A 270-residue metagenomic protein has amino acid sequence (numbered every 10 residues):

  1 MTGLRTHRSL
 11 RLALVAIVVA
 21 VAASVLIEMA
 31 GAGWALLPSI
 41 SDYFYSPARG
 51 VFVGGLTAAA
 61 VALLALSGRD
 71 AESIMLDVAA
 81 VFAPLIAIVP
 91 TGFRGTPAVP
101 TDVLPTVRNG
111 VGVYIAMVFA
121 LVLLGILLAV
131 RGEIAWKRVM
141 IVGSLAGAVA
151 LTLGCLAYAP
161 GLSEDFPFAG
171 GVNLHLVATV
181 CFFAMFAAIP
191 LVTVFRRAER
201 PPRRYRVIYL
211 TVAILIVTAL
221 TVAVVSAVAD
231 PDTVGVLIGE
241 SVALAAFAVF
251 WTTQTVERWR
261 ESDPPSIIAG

Functional and structural regions predicted by a protein language model:
T2-A16, E72-M75, V130-A150, G171-H175 (+1 more regions): Cytoplasm-facing juxtamembrane segments at the starts of transmembrane helices in multi-pass membrane proteins
V15, V53, T57, L76 (+5 more regions): Residues within membrane-spanning alpha-helices of integral membrane proteins, especially the hydrophobic core/packing
I17-W34: Alpha-helical transmembrane segments of multi-pass membrane proteins
G33-Y45, V103-P105, G170: Short juxtamembrane and helix-loop transition motifs at transmembrane-helix boundaries in membrane proteins
Y43-F93: Long, hydrophobic/aromatic-enriched structural stretches that serve as scaffold segments
R49-L63, Y114-I126, C181-L191, A243-Q254: Hydrophobic cores of alpha-helical transmembrane segments in multi-pass inner/ER membrane proteins, independent
I88-F195: Membrane-proximal helix-loop-helix units in multi-pass membrane proteins
M185-G270: C-terminal transmembrane-bundle signature of multipass membrane proteins, characterized by strong activation on
